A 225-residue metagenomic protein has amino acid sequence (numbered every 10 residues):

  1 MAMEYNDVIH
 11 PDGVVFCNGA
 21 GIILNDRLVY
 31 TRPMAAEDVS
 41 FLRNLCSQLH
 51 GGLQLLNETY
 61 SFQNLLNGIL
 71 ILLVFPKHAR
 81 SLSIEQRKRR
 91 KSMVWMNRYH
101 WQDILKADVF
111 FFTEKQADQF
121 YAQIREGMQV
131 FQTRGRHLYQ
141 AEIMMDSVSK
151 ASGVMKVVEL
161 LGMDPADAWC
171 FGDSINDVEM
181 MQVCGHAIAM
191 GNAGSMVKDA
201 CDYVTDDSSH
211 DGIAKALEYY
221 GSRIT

Functional and structural regions predicted by a protein language model:
M1-F75: Active-site phosphate-binding/coordination module
A2, V39, A117, A151 (+1 more regions): A general structural signal for well-ordered alpha-helical segments in protein cores
I9-H10, N18, I124-G127, V183-C184 (+1 more regions): Short, structured coil segments at secondary-structure junctions
P11-C17, V74-F75, V130-T133, A187-G191 (+1 more regions): Short hydrophobic/aromatic-enriched beta-strand-loop microsegments
G19, E114-K115, G191-S195: Short, polar loop motifs at secondary-structure junctions
F41-L45, A122-Q123, M196: Alpha-helical scaffold elements within enzyme catalytic domains, especially in hydrolases
L49, L56-F171, M180: Conserved acidic, metal-coordinating active-site core of Asp-based, Mg2+-dependent phosphoryl-transfer enzymes
A141-T225: Mg2+-dependent phosphoryl-transfer enzymes with acidic/Ser/Thr/Gly-rich catalytic loops
